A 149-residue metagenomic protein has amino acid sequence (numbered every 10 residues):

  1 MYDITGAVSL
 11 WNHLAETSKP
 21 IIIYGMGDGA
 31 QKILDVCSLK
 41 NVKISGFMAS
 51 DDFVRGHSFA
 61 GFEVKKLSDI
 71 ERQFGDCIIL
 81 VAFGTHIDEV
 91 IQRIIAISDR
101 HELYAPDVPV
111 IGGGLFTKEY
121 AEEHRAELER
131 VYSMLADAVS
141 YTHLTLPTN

Functional and structural regions predicted by a protein language model:
Y2-L14: A short, well-structured juxtamembrane/interface segment
L14-A15, Q73: Short, flexible hinge/linker loops that cap or flank conserved catalytic cores
S18-C37: Glycine-rich adenosine-cofactor-binding loop
S18-P20, K43, G75-C77: Short coil/turn segments at beta-strand junctions that form active-site/ligand-binding loops
C37-K43, I95-S98: Short, solvent-exposed amphipathic alpha-helical segments in soluble enzyme and RNA/protein-processing domains
S45-S50: Short internal beta-strands
D52-A138: Phosphate-bearing ligand-interacting subdomains that bind or position ATP/ADP/UDP/GDP/NAD(P) or nucleotide-linked
T142-T148: Conserved small/polar residues in nucleotide/adenosyl-binding loops
